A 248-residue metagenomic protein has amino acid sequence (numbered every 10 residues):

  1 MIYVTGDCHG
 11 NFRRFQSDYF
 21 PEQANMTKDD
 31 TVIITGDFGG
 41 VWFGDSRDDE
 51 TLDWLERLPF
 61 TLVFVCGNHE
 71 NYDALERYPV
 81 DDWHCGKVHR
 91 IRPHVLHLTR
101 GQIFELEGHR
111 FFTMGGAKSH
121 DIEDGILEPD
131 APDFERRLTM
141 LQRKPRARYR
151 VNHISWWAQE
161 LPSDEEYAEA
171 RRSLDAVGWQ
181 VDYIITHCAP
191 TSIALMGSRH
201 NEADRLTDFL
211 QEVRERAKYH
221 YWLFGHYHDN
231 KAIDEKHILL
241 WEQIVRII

Functional and structural regions predicted by a protein language model:
M1-V4, C8-R14, F134, A147: Acidic, histidine-bearing metal-coordination/catalytic regions of metal-dependent phosphoesterases
M1-Y3, Q102-T113, Y183, D234-I238: Beta-strand-turn-beta hairpins that frame and shape the catalytic cleft of phosphate-ester-processing enzymes
I2-V4, I33-I34, I184, L223: Residue-level marker for buried hydrophobic side chains located in beta-strands that build the well-ordered beta-sheet
T5, N11-L106, R199, A203-Q211 (+2 more regions): Core catalytic region of metal-dependent phosphoesterases/phosphodiesterases, especially metallo-beta-lactamase-like
C8-H9, F38-G39, N68-N71, A117-K118 (+2 more regions): Catalytic metal-binding/acid-base residues of hydrolase active sites
F43, D73, I122, A194-L195 (+1 more regions): Generic domain-boundary/flexible-linker signal
P93, E107-H200: Active-site-proximal loop/helix segment associated with metal-binding centers of metalloenzymes
A158-I248: Internal alpha/beta domain cores that form substrate/cofactor-binding pockets in large enzymes and binding proteins
